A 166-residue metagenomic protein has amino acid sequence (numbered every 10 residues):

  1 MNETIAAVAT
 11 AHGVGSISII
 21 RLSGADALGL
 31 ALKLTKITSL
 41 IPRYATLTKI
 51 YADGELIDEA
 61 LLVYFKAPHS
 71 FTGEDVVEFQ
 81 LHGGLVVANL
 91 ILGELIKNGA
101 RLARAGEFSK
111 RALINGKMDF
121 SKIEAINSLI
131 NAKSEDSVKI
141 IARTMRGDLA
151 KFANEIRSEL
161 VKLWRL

Functional and structural regions predicted by a protein language model:
M1-K139, R143, G147: A glycine-rich (often HGG/GG-containing) alpha/beta subdomain
E135-L166: Flexible nucleotide-interacting loop at or near the entrance of a catalytic core
